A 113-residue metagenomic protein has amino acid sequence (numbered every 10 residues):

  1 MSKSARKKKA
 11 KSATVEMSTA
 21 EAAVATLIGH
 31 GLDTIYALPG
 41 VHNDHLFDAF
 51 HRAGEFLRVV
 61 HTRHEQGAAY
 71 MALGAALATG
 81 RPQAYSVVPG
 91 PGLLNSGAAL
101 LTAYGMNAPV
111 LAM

Functional and structural regions predicted by a protein language model:
S2-M113: N-terminal alpha/beta PP-like core and its mobile active-site loop of ThDP/TPP-dependent enzymes
